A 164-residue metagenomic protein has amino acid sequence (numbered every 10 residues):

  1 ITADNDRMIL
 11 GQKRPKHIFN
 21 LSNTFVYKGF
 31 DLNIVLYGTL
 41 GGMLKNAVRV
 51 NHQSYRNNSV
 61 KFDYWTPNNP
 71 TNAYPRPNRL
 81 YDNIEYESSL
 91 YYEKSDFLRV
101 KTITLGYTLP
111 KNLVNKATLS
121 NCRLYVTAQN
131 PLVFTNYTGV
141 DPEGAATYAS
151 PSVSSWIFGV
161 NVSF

Functional and structural regions predicted by a protein language model:
I1-K13, N136: Conserved small-residue
D6-I9, S88-Y92, E143-Y148: Extracellular loop and loop/strand-boundary signature of outer-membrane beta-barrel proteins
P15-F19, D96-K101, S152-W156: Residues that define the transmembrane beta-barrel architecture of outer-membrane proteins
V26, Y37-T39, T127-P131, S163: Outer-membrane beta-barrel pore domains and translocons
G29-I34, N112-L113: Repeated loop/turn-to-beta-strand initiation elements of outer-membrane beta-barrel proteins
I34, L124-V126, V160: Membrane-embedded beta-strand positions of outer-membrane beta-barrel proteins
T39-L124: Extracytoplasmic gating/loop element in the C-terminal half of outer-membrane beta-barrel translocons and assembly
Y74, E85, P131-F164: C-terminal beta-signal and terminal closure region of outer-membrane beta-barrel proteins
